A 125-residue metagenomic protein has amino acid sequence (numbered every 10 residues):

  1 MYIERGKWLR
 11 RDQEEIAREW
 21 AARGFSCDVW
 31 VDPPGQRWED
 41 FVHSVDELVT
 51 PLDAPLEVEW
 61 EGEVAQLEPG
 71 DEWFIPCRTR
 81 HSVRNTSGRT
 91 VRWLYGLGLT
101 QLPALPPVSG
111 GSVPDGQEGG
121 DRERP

Functional and structural regions predicted by a protein language model:
M1-V31, W38-E39, V108-P125: A short, N-terminal "cap"/entry segment at the start of jelly-roll beta-barrel domains of the cupin/DSBH fold
F25, P33-Q36, D53-L56, V64 (+1 more regions): Short, charged/polar surface micro-motifs in flexible loops or helix N-caps
D32, V42-E57: Short, conserved beta-strand element in jelly-roll/cupin
H43, G62, T86: Conserved catalytic-core motifs of eukaryotic protein kinase domains, centered on the activation segment
L48, P55-E57, V64, R80 (+1 more regions): Structural motif
G62-C77: Short acidic-glycine-tyrosine-enriched beta hairpin
C77-P103: Ligand-binding loop in jelly-roll beta-barrel domains
